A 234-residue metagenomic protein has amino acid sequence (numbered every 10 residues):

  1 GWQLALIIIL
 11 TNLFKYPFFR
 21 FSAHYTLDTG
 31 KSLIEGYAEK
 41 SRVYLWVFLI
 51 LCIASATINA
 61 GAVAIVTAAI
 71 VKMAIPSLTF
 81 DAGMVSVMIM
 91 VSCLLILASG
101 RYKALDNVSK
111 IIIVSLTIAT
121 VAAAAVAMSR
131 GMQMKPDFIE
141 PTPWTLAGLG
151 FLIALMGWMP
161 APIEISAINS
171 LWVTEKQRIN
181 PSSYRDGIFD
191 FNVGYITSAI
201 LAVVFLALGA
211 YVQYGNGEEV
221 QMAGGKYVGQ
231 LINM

Functional and structural regions predicted by a protein language model:
Q3-I7, V173, R178-V203: Junctions where cytoplasmic loops transition into the N-terminal start of transmembrane alpha-helices in multi-pass
A5-I7, S41-A54, M88-I89, W144-M156 (+3 more regions): Select transmembrane alpha-helical segments in multipass membrane proteins
I7-A38, V47-I58: Juxtamembrane transmembrane-helix boundary signature
F14-H24, D28, V173-T174, I196-Q230: Extracellular/periplasmic helix-exit of transmembrane alpha-helices
L45-S77: Hydrophobic transmembrane alpha-helices that form the core helical bundles of multi-pass secondary transporters
I50, A74-A98, V114-A125: Transmembrane alpha-helical segments of multi-pass small-molecule transport proteins
A64-V87, A125-G150, L171-N180, G217-G225: Inter-helical loop and helix-membrane interface segments of multi-pass membrane transporters/permeases
V114-T142, L152-S170, L208-A210: Hydrophobic alpha-helical segments and their helix-loop junctions in multi-pass secondary transporters
